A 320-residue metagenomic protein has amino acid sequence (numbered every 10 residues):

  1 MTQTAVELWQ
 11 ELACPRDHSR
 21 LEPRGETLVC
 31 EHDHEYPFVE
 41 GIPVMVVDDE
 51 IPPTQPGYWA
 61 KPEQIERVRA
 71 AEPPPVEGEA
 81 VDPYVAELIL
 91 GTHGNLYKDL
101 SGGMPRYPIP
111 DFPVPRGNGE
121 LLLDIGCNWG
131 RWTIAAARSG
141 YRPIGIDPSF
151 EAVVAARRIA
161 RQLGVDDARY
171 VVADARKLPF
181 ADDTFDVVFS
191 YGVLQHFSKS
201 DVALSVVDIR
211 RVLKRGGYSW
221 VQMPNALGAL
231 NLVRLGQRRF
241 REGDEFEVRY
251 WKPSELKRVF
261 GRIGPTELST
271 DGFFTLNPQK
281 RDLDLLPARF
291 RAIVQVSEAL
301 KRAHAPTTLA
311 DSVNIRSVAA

Functional and structural regions predicted by a protein language model:
T2-G78: N-terminal auxiliary segments of SAM/dcSAM-dependent transferases
Q3-W9, R20, R234-R239, L268-A320: A C-terminal cap/extension of S-adenosyl-L-methionine-dependent methyltransferases that defines the acceptor-substrate
V46-G117, A135: Conserved class I S-adenosyl-L-methionine
L123, W129-K177: Class I SAM-dependent methyltransferase SAM/SAH-binding core
F189: A conserved beta-strand element that flanks and buttresses the S-adenosyl-L-methionine
A203-R215: A short glycine-rich, Lys/Arg-flanked "PGG" loop and its adjoining helix->strand segment in the class I
S219-E242: Conserved class I S-adenosyl-L-methionine
R238-E255: Acceptor-substrate binding/catalytic loop of class I
